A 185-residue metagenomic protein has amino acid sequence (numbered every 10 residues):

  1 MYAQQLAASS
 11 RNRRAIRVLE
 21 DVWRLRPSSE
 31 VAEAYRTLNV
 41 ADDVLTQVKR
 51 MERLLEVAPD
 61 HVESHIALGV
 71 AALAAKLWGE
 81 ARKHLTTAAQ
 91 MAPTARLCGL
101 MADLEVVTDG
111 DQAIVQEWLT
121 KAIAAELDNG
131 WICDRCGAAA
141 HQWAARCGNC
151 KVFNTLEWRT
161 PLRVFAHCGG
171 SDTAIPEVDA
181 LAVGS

Functional and structural regions predicted by a protein language model:
M1-A145, N149, L156-F165, D172-S185: Repeat-based scaffolding regions
